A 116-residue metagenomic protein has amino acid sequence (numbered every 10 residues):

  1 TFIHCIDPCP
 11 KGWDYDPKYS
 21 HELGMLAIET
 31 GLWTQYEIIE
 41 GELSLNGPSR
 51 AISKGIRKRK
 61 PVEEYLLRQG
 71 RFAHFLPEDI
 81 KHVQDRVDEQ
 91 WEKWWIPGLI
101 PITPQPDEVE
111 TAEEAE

Functional and structural regions predicted by a protein language model:
H4-I6: Short beta-strand segments
C9-E116: Flexible, low-complexity linker and terminal segments
